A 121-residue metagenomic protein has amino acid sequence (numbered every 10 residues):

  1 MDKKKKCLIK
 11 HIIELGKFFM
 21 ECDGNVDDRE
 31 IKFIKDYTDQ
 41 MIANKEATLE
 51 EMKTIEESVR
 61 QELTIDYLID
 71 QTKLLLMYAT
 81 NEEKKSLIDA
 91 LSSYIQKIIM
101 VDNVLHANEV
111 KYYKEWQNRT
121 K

Functional and structural regions predicted by a protein language model:
M1-K121: Small-residue-enriched hydrophobic alpha-helices in membranes
